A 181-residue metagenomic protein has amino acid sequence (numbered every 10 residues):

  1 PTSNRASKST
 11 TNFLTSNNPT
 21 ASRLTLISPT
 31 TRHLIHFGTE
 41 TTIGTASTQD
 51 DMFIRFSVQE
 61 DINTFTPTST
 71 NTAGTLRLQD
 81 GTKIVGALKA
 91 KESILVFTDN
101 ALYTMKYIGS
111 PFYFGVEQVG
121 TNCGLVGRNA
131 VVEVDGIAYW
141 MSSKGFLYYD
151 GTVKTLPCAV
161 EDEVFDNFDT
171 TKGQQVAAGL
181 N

Functional and structural regions predicted by a protein language model:
P1-R32, T39-E40, N71: Disordered, low-complexity "stalk" and linker segments at domain junctions of extracellular and cell-surface proteins
T2, T30, I35, I43-G44 (+4 more regions): Broad hydrophobic/π-residue packing in well-ordered secondary structure
T2-F13, G44-R77, T104-G115, L147-D162: Surface-exposed loop/turn elements that mediate protein-protein interactions on large endomembrane-trafficking
N12-F13, R23-T25, T75-R77, G124 (+1 more regions): Acidic/proline-rich low-complexity IDRs
R23-M52, E60-I62: Conserved, compact domain cores that house catalytic/ligand-binding motifs in diverse enzymes and effector modules
H33, F53-R55, G86, A177: Ordered hydrophobic segments in well-structured contexts
L34-H36, T64-T72, L76-R77, V96-F97 (+1 more regions): A structural signal for short, well-ordered beta-strand segments and their strand-loop junctions that often border
Q79-N181: Beta-sheet-dominated scaffold domains
